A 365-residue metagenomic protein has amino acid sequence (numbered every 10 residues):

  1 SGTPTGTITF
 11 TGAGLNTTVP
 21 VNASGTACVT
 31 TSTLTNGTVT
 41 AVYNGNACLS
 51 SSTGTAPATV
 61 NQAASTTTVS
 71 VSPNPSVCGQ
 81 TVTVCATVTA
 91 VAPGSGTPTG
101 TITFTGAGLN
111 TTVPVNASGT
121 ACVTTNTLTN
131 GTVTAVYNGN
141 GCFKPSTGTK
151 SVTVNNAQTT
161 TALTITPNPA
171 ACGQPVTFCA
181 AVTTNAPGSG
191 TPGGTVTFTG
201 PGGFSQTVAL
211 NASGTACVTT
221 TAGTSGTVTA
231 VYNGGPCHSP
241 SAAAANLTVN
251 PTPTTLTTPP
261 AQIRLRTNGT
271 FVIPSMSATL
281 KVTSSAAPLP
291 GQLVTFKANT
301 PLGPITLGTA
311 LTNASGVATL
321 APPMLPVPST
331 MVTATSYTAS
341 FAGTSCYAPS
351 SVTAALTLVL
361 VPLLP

Functional and structural regions predicted by a protein language model:
S1-P365: Solvent-exposed beta-strand/loop surfaces, strongest in extracytoplasmic domains of secreted and cell-surface proteins
